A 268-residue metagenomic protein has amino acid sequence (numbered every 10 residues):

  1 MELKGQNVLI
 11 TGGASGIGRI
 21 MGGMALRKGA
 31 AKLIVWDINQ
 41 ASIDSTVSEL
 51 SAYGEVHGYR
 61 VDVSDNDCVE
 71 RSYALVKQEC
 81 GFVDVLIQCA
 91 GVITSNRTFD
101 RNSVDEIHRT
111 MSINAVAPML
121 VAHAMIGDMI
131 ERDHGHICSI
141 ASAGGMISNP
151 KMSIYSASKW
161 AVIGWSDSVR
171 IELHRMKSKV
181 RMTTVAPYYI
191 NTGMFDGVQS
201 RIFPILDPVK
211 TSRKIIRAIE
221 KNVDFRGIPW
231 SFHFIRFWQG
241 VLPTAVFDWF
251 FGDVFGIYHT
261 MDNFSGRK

Functional and structural regions predicted by a protein language model:
E2-I34: Canonical Rossmann dinucleotide-binding motif of NAD(H)/NADP(H)-dependent dehydrogenases/reductases, specifically
A30-S45: Conserved glycine-rich Rossmann-like NAD(P)H-binding loop of the short-chain dehydrogenase/reductase
Q40-A41, R60-S72, V104: The beta1-alpha1 cofactor-binding region of Rossmann-like NAD(H)/NADP(H)-dependent oxidoreductases
R97-F99, S103-R109: Substrate-binding pocket helix/loop in short-chain dehydrogenase/reductase
A122, S158: Active-site helix of classical SDR
S142: Residue(s) in the substrate-gating loop at a strand-loop-helix junction that position the organic substrate next
T184, S200-R236: C-terminal helical subdomain
